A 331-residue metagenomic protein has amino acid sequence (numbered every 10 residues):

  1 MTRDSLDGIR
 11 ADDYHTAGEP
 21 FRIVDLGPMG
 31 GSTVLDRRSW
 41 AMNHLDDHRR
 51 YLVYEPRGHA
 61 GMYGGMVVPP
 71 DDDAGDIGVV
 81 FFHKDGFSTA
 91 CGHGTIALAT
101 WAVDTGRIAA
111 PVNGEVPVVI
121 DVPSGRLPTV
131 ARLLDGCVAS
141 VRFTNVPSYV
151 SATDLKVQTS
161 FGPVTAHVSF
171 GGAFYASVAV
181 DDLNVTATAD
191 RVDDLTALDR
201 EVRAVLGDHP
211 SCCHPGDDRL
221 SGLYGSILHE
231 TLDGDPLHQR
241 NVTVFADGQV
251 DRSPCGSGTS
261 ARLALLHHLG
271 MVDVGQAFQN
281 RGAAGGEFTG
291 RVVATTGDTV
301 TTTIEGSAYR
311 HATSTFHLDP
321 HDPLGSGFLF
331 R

Functional and structural regions predicted by a protein language model:
M1-G162, A166-H167, V180-R331: A glycine-rich beta-to-alpha transition motif near the start of alpha/beta enzyme domains, typified by
G172: Glycine-rich ThDP/TPP pyrophosphate-binding loop and its adjacent helix/strand module within ThDP-dependent enzymes
